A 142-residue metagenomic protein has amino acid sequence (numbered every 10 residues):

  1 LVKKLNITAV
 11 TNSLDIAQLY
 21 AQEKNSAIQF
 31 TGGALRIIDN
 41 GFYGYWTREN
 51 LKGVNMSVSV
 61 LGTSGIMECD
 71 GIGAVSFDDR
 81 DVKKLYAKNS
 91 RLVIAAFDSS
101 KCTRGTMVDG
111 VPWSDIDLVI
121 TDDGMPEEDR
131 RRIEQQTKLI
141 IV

Functional and structural regions predicted by a protein language model:
L1: Glycine-rich N-terminal segment of FAD-binding domains in flavoprotein oxidoreductases, spanning the beta-loop-helix
K4-A9, D115-L118: Short active-site oxyanion
N12: Active-site catalytic microenvironments in core metabolic enzymes, especially phosphate/sugar-handling
D15-V142: Conserved phosphate- and dinucleotide-binding cores of soluble alpha/beta proteins, encompassing both enzyme active
